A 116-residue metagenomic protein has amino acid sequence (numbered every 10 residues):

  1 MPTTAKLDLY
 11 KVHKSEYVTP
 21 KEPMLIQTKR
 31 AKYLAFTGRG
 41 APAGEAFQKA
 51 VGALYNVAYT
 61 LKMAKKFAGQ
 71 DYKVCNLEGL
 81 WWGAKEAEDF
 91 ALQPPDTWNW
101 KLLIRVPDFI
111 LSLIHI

Functional and structural regions predicted by a protein language model:
M1, Q93-P94: Intrinsic-disorder/low-complexity coil detector
P2-E86: ATP/Mg2+-dependent ligation/transfer catalytic cores
L34, W100-L102: Hydrophobic residues positioned within well-ordered beta-strands of beta-sheet architectures
G38-G40, I104-D108: Short beta-strand-to-loop capping motifs
A87-L92: Aromatic/basic-lined ligand-recognition segments that form π-stacking hydrophobic pockets flanked by Lys/Arg to engage
P95-N99: Short connector loops at helix/strand junctions that flank enzyme active sites, especially segments positioning acidic
I114-I116: Conserved small/polar residues in nucleotide/adenosyl-binding loops
